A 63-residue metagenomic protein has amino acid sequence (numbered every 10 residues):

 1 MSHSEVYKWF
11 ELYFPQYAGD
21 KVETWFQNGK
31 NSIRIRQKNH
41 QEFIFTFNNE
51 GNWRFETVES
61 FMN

Functional and structural regions predicted by a protein language model:
M1, M62-N63: Short intrinsically disordered terminal tails
M1-D20: Short, non-transmembrane alpha-helical segments in secretory-pathway proteins
Y7-F10, I33, Q37, W53: Generic hydrophobic/packing signal
G19-F26, W53-F55: Generic structural motif
T24-F45: Exposed beta-strand-loop-beta-strand "reactive/processing" segments of non-cytosolic proteins
E42-S60: A short, surface-exposed beta-strand/turn
